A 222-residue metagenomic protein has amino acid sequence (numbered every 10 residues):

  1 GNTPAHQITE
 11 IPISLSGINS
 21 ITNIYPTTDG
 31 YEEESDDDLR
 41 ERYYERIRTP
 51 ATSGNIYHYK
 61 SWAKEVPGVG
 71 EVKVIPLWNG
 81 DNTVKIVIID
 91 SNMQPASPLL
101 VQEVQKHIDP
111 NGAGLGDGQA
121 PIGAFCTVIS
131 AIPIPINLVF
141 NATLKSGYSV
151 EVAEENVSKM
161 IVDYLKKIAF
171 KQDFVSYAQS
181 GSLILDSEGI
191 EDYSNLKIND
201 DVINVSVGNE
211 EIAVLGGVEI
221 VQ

Functional and structural regions predicted by a protein language model:
G1-N2, M93-A96, V205: Short, surface-exposed beta-strand/loop "edge" segments at domain boundaries and coil↔beta transitions
G1-R48: Catalytic P-loop NTP-binding/switch module of NTPases
N2-E10, G123-F125, G208-I212: Glycine-centered loop/turn motifs
I11-S16, Y25, D29-G30, S53 (+4 more regions): Polar, enzyme-active/binding microenvironments
S14, S35, T127-G147, L185-V205: A broadly tuned preference for mixed-charge, low-complexity surface segments
N23-I24, G30-E34, N79-D81, E211-Q222: Short N-terminal helix-initiation segments at or just after the protein's N-terminus
R48-D173: Carbohydrate-recognition loop of C-type lectin domains
V152-Q222: An aromatic-glycine-centered, glycine-rich loop/turn in mixed alpha/beta architecture
